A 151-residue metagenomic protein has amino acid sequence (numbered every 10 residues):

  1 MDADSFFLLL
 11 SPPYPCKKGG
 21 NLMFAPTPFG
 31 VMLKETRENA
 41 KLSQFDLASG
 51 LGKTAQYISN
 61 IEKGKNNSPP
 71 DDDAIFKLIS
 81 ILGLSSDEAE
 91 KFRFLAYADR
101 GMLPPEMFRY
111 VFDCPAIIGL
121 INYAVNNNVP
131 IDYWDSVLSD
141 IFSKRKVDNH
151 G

Functional and structural regions predicted by a protein language model:
M1-A25, D140, N149-G151: N-terminal flexible/basic segments that precede or flank functional cores
D2-S5, I117-G151: C-terminal regulatory/oligomerization modules of transcriptional regulators
S11-K17, E88-V125: Short, charged recognition helix plus adjacent turn of helix-turn-helix-like nucleic-acid-binding domains
P13-A40, I121, V125, P130-W134: A short, Lys/Arg-rich alpha-helix, primarily the initiator
K34, F45, F76: Residues within the helices of the helix-turn-helix
K41-I61, F92: Short alpha-helical DNA-recognition segment
S49, K65-S80: Short, basic-rich loop-to-helix N-cap that marks the start of a DNA-contacting helix
K77-K91: Intrinsically disordered, low-complexity basic tails/linkers immediately adjacent to helix-turn-helix/homeobox/MYB/SANT
